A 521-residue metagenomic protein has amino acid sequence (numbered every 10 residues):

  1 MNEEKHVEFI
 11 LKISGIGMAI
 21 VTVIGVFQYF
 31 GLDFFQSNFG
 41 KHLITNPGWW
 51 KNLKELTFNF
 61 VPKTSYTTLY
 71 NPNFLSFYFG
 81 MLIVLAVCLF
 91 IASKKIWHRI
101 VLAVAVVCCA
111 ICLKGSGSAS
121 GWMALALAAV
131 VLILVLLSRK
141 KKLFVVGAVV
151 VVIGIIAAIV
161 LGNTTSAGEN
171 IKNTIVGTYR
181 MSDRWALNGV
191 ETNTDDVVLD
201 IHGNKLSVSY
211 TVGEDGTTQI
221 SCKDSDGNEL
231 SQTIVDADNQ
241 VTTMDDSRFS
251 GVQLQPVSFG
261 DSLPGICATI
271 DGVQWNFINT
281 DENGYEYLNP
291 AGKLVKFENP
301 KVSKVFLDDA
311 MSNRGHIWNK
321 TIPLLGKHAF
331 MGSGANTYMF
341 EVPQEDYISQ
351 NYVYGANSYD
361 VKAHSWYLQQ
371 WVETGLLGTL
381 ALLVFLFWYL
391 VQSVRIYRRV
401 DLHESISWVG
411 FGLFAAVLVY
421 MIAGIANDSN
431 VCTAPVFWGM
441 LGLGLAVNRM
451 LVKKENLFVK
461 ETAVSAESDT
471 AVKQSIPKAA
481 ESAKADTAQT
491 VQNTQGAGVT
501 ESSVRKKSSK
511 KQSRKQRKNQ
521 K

Functional and structural regions predicted by a protein language model:
M1-Q253, V257, V372, L382-I425 (+3 more regions): Alpha-helical transmembrane segments of multi-pass inner-membrane proteins
V23, N73, S120, G334-N336 (+3 more regions): Alpha-helical hydrophobic packing sites
V61-P62, R314, W318, M331 (+2 more regions): Alpha-helical membrane-protein architecture signal
N71, V198, S209-T211, Q219-I220 (+3 more regions): TM-adjacent membrane-interface loops and short helices in multi-pass inner/ER membrane proteins
S93, R395-S407, N427-D428, L441-K521: A juxtamembrane structural motif centered on a specific transmembrane helix
L230-K296, P300-A310, Y354-G355, Y359 (+1 more regions): C-terminal luminal/periplasmic domains and tails of membrane-associated envelope-modifying transferases
